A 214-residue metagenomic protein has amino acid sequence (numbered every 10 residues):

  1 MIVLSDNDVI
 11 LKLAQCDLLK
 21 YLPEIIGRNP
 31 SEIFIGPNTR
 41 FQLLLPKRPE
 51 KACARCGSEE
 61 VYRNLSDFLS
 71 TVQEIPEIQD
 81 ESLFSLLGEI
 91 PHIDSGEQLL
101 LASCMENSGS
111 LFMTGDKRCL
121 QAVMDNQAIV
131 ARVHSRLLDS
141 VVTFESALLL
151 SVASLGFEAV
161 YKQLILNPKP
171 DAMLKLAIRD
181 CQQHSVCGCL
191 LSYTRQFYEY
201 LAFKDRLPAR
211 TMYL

Functional and structural regions predicted by a protein language model:
M1-S110, K117-L214: Active-site-proximal, substrate-binding regions of enzyme catalytic domains and RNA-binding/basic surfaces
